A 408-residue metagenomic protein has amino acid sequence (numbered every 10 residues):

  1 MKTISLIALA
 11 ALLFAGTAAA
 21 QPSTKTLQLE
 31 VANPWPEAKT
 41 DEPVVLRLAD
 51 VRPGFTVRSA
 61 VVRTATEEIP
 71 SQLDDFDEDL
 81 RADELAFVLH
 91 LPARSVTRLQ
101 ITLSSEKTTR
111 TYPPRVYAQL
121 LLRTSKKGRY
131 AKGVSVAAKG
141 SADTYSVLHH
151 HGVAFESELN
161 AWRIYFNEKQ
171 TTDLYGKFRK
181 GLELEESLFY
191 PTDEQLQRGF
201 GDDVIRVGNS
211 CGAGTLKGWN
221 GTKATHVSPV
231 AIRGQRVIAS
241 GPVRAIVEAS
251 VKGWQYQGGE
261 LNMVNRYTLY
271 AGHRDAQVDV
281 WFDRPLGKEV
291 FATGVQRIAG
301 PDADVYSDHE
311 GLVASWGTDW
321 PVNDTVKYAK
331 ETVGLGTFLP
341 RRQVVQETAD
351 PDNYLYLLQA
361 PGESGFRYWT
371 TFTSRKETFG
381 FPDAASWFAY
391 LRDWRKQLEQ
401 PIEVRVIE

Functional and structural regions predicted by a protein language model:
S5-A15: Bacterial N-terminal signal peptides
Q21-G128, D143, H150-G152: Alpha-mannosidase-like glycoside hydrolase catalytic domains involved in N-glycan trimming, generalizing to other
S59-E84, Q255, D302-W316, T337-Q343: Solvent-exposed beta-strand/loop surfaces of large extracellular or lumenal domains
D77-L91, V333-E408: Beta-strand-rich recognition/accessory modules
L80-A137, Y145, E289-A303, L312-D324 (+1 more regions): Extended acidic/polar, glycine-enriched regions that form or flank non-catalytic beta-rich accessory modules
S105-V227: Solvent-exposed N-terminal domain segments of exported/luminal and surface proteins
Q195-A271: Extended, loop-rich substrate-binding clefts of extracytoplasmic carbohydrate-active enzymes
M263, D275-S307: Acidic (Asp/Glu-rich), glycine- and aromatic
